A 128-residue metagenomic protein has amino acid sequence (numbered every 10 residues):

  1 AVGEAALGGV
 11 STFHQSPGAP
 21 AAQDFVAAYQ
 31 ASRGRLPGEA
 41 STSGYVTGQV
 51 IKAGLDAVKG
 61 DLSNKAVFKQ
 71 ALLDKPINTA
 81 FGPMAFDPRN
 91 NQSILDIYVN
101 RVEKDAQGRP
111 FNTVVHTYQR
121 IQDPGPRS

Functional and structural regions predicted by a protein language model:
A1-S128: Extracytosolic ligand-binding ectodomains
